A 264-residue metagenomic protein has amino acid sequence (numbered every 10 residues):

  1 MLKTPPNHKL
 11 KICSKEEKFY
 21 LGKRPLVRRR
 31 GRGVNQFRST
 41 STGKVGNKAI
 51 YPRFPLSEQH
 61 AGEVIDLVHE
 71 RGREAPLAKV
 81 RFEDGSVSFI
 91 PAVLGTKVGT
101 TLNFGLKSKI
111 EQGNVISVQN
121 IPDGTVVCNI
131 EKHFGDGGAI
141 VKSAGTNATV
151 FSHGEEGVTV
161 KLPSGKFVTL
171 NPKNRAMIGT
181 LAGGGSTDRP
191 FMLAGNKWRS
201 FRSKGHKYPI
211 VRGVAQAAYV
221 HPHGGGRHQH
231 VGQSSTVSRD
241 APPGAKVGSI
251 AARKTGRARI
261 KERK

Functional and structural regions predicted by a protein language model:
L2-A75, K97-K264: Basic, glycine/proline-rich low-complexity segments that contact nucleic acids
G72-R73, V80-F82: Structural recognition of beta-strand segments within beta-rich domains
L77-K79, F89: Ordered hydrophobic segments in well-structured contexts
F82, A92, S152: Conserved strand-loop elements at the edges of beta-sheets that form or border functional pockets
F82-G85, S164: Short acidic-glycine loop/turn motifs at beta-strand connectors
G85-K97: Beta-strand/loop nucleic-acid-binding surfaces
